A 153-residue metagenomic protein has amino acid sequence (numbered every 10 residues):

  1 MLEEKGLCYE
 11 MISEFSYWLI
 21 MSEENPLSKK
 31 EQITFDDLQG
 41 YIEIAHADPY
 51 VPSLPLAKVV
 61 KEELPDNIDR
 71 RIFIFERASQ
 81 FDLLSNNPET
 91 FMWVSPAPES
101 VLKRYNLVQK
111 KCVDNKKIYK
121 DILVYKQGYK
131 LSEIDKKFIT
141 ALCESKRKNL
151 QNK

Functional and structural regions predicted by a protein language model:
M1, E23, V94-P98: Short secondary-structure boundary segments
E3, F35, G40-L64, S132: Secondary-structure junction motif
E4-Y17, M21-E43: Flexible hinge/capping segments at coil-to-helix
L7-W18, W93-E99, K103-I118, Q127: Short beta-strand->loop
S13-F15, Q39-G40, N86-P88, K117-Y119: Residue-level preference for short coil/turn positions at secondary-structure junctions
D48-V108: Hydrophobic hinge/microswitch elements
K110-Q151: A late-sequence structural motif
